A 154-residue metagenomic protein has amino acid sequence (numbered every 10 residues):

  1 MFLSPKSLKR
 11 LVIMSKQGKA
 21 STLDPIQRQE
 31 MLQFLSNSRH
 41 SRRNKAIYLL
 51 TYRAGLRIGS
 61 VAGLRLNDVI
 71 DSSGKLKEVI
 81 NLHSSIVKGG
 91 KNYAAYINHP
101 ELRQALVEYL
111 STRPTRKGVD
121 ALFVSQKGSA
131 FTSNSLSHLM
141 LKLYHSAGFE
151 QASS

Functional and structural regions predicted by a protein language model:
M1-I13, L76-I80, R116-D120: Short, charged hinge/linker segments at domain and secondary-structure junctions
M1-R10, L56-G59, E108-Y109, L143: N-terminal DNA-binding recognition helix of tyrosine site-specific recombinases/integrases
F2, G63-Y96, P100-E101: Conserved tyrosine-mediated DNA breakage-rejoining catalytic core shared by Y-recombinases
F2, P25-A54, I58, K117: Basic, Lys/Arg- and aromatic-enriched nucleic-acid-binding interface segment
V12-Q29, G89-H99, R116-V119: DNA breakage-rejoining catalytic core of tyrosine-based enzymes
Q33-H40, S137-S154: Short, basic (Lys/Arg/His-rich) helix/loop patches that form interaction surfaces in the mid-to-C-terminal regions
I47, V61, M140: Short, basic/aromatic-rich helical patch in the C-terminal catalytic core of site-specific tyrosine
V87-V107, V119-L141, E150: C-terminal catalytic core of Y-nucleophile DNA break-rejoin enzymes
